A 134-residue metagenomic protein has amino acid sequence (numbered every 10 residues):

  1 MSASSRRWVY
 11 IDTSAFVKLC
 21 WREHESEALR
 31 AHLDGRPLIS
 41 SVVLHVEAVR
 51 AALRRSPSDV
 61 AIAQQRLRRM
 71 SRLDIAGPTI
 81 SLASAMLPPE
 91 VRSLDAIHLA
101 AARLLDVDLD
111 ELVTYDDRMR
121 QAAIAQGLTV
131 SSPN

Functional and structural regions predicted by a protein language model:
M1-S40, A52-Q64, L128: Short, well-structured N-terminal submotif of metal-dependent ribonuclease cores
M1-W8, S41, L73, L104-N134: Acidic, PIN/NYN-like endoribonuclease modules and their adjacent C-terminal/linker elements
D12, D95, D116: Acidic active-site catalytic centers that drive phospho-/nucleotidyl reactions and related ester hydrolyses
A15-F16, L44, T79, H98 (+1 more regions): Alpha-helix capping/helix-boundary segments
W21, L44, P88-V91: Short coil/turn segments
A48: His/Asp/Glu-enriched, well-ordered alpha-helical/loop segment that forms or immediately abuts the divalent-metal
Q65, A100, Q121: Surface-exposed charge patches
R68-P89, D95-A101: Acidic catalytic patch
